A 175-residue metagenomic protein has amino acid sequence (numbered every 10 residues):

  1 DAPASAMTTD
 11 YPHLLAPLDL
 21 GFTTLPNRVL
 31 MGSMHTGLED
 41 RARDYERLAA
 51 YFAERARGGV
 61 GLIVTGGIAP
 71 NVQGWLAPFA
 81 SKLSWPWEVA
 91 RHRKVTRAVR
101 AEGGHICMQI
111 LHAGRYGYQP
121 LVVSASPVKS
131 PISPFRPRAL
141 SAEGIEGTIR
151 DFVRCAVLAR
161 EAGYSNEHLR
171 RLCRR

Functional and structural regions predicted by a protein language model:
D1-R175: Flavin-dependent oxidoreductase catalytic cores
